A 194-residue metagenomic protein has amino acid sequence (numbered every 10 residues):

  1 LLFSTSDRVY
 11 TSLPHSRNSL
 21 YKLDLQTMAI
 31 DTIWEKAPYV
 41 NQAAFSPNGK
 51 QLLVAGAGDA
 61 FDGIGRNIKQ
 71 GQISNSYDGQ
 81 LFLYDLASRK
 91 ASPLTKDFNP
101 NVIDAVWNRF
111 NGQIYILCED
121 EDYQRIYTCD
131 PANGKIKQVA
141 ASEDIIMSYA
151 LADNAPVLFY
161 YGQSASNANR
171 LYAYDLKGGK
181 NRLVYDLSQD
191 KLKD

Functional and structural regions predicted by a protein language model:
L1, G49-L52, Q113-I114, P156-F159: Hydrophobic beta-strand positions that form the internal "hydrophobic ladder" of WD40/Gbeta-like beta-propeller blades
S4-L20, W34-N41, V54-F82, P93-V102 (+4 more regions): A flexible loop/linker signature enriched in serine peptidases of the S9 family
L20-M28, A44-F45, G49, L81 (+1 more regions): Hydrophobic, helix-prone linear segments
D24-M28, D85-R89, D130-G134, D175-G179: Short loop/turn segments that connect beta-strands within beta-propeller blades
A29-W34, K90-T95, K135-A140, L183: A short beta-strand motif characteristic of beta-propeller blades
F45, W107-N108, L151: Residue-level recognition of a conserved intra-blade site in WD40 beta-propeller repeats
S148-D194: Serine-hydrolase catalytic core recognition
